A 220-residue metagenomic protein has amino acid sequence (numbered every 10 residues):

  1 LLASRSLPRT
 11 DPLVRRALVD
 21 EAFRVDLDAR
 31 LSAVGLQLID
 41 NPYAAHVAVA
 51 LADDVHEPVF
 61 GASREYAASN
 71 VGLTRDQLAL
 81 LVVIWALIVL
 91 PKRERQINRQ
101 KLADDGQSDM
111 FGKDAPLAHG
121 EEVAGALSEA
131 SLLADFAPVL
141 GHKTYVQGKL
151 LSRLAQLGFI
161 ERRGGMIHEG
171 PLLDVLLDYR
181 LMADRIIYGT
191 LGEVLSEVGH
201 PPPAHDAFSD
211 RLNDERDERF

Functional and structural regions predicted by a protein language model:
L1-D76: Eukaryotic partner-binding/assembly regions in large regulatory complexes
L2-L18, R95-F136: Short acidic, hydrophobic short linear motifs in intrinsically disordered regions
E21-L27, L140-L157: Short amphipathic alpha-helical interaction segments
A29, R64-V71, L90-E94, A137-P138 (+2 more regions): Long compositionally biased, domain-poor regions of proteins
L31-N41, A155-H168: A short, conserved structural fragment
A45-V49, M166-D174: Minor-groove-contacting beta-hairpin "wing" of winged helix-turn-helix DNA-binding domains
H46, A50-A115: Short recognition helix of helix-turn-helix/winged-helix DNA-binding domains
E57-G72, V175-F220: Short, amphipathic alpha-helical interaction segments positioned at domain boundaries
